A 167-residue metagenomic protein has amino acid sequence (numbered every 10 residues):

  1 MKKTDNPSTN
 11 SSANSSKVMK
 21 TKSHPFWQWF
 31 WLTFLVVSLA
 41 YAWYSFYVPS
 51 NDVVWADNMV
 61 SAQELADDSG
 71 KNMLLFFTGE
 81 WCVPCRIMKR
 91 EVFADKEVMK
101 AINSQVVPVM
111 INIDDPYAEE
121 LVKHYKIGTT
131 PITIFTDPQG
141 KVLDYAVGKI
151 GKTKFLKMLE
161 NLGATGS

Functional and structural regions predicted by a protein language model:
M1-V53, S167: N-terminal targeting signals for export/organelle localization
W55-A56, F93-Y117: Thiol-based oxidoreductase modules, predominantly thioredoxin-like and allied folds used for disulfide exchange
W55-N72, I102: A short beta-strand-turn-helix
G70-M73, F77-W81, T129: Short pre-active-site segment immediately N-terminal to redox-active cysteine/selenocysteine motifs in thiol-based
L74-L75, P108, T133: Hydrophobic beta-strand anchors of alpha/beta hydrolase catalytic cores
F77-F93: Conserved redox-active cysteine motifs that mediate thiol-disulfide chemistry, especially di-cysteine Cys-X(1-2)-Cys
F77-G79, I111-D114, P138, G148-K149: Active-site-proximal beta-strand/loop segments in catalytic clefts of secreted hydrolases
T129-S167: Non-catalytic, surface beta->alpha helical segment in thiol-disulfide oxidoreductase systems
